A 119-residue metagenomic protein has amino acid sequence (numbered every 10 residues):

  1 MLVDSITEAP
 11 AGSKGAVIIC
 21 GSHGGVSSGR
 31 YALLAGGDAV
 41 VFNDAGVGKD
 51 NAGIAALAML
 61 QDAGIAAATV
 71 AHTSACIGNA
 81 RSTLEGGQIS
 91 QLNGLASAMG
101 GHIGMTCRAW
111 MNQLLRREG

Functional and structural regions predicted by a protein language model:
M1-G119: Residues that scaffold, gate, or flank divalent-cation-dependent active/transport sites
